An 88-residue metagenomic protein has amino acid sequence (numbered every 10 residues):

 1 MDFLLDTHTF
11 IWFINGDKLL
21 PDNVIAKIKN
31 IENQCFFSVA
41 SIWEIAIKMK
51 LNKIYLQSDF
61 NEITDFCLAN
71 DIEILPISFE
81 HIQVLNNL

Functional and structural regions predicted by a protein language model:
M1-F37, K53-D65: Short, well-structured N-terminal submotif of metal-dependent ribonuclease cores
T7-H8, I45, L85: Generic structural signal for small/hydrophobic residues in well-ordered secondary structure, especially within
W43, T64, I82: Positions that flank functional sites
Y55-N61, A69-L88: Active-site neighborhoods of divalent-metal-dependent phosphate/nucleic-acid chemistry enzymes
